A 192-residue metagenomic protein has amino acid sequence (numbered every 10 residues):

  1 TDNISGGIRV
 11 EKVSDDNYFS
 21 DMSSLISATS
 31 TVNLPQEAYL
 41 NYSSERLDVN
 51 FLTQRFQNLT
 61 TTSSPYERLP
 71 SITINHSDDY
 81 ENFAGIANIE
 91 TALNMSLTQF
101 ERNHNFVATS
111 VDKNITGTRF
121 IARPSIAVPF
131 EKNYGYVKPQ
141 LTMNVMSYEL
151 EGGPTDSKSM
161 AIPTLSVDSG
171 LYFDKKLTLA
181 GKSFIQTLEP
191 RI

Functional and structural regions predicted by a protein language model:
T1-I192: Outer-membrane beta-barrel proteins and related beta-barrel translocases across Gram-negative bacteria
